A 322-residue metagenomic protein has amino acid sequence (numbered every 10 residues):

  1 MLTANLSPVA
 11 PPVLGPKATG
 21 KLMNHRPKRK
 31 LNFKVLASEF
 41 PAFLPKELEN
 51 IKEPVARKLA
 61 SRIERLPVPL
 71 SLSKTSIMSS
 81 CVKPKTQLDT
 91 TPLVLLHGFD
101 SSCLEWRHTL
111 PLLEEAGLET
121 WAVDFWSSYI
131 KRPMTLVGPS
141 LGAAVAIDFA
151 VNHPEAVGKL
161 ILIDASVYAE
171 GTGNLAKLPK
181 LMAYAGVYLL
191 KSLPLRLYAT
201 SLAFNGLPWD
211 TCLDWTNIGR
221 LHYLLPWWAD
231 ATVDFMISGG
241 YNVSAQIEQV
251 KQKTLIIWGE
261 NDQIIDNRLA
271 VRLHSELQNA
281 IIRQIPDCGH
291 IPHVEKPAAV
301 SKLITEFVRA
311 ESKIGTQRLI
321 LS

Functional and structural regions predicted by a protein language model:
M1-L93, E115-E119, F125-K131, S244 (+1 more regions): Alpha/beta-hydrolase fold catalytic core
L88-T90, G98-H108, T120: Serine-hydrolase catalytic-loop signature spanning alpha/beta hydrolases and amidase-signature enzymes
I130-L141, V145: Alpha/beta-hydrolase fold nucleophile elbow
I147-L190: Flexible "cap/lid" loop of the alpha/beta hydrolase fold
T216-V243: Hydrophobic, aromatic-rich cap/lid helix
V250-K251, I256-W258, D262: Short beta-strand/loop motif that positions the catalytic acidic residue of the alpha/beta-hydrolase fold
I264, R283-L303, Q317-R318: Catalytic histidine-centered segment of alpha/beta-hydrolase-like enzymes
L269-V271, Q278, V294-A310: Post-His helix in hydrolase/transferase enzymes
